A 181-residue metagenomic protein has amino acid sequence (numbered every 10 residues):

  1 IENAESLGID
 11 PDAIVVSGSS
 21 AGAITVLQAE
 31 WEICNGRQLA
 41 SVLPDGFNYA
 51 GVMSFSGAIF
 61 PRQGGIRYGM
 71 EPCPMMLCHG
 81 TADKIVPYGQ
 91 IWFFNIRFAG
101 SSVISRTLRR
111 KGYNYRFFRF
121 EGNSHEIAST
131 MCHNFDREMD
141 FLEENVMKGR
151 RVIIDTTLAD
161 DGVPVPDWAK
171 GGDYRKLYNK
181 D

Functional and structural regions predicted by a protein language model:
I1-E71: Primarily recognizes the serine-hydrolase "nucleophile elbow" in alpha/beta-hydrolase and SGNH/GDSL folds
L7, S19-A21, K84, G100-T107 (+1 more regions): Gram-negative outer-membrane beta-barrel domains
I14, M75, N114-Y115: Hydrophobic anchor at the start of a short beta-strand that flanks the dinucleotide cofactor-binding loop
I24-Q28, N48, G100-V103, H133 (+2 more regions): Extracytoplasmic/secreted proteins, especially bacterial periplasmic and envelope-associated proteins
E32-C34, G69-E71, W92-R97, D136: Glycine-rich, phosphate-binding/catalytic loops in enzymes
L77-H79, D83: Short beta-strand/loop motif that positions the catalytic acidic residue of the alpha/beta-hydrolase fold
K84-G100, I127-M131: Conserved alpha/beta-hydrolase "acid-adjacent" motif
R109-D181: C-terminal catalytic histidine-bearing segment of alpha/beta-hydrolase fold enzymes
